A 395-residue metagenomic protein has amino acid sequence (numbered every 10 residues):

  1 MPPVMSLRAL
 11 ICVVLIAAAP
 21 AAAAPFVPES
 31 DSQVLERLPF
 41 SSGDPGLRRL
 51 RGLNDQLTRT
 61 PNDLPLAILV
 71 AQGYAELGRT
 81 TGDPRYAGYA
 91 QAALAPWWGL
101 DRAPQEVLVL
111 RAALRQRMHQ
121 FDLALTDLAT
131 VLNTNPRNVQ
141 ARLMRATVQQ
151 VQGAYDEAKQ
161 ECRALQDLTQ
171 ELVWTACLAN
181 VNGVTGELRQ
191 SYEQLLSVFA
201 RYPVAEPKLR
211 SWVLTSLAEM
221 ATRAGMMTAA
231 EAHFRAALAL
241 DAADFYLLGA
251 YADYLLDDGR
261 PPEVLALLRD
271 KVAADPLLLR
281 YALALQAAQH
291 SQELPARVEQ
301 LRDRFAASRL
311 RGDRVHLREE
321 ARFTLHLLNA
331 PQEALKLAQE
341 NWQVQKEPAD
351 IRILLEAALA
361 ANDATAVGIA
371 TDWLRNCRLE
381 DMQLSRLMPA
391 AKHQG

Functional and structural regions predicted by a protein language model:
A22-E106, T126, H393: N-terminal leader/linker segments that initiate helical-solenoid repeat arrays
R49, A90, A124, A158 (+6 more regions): Single-residue signature of alpha-solenoid repeat helices
Q56, P96-W97, T130-V131, A164-L165 (+5 more regions): Canonical positions in the second alpha-helix
P61, R102, P136, T169-Q170 (+5 more regions): Short coil turns that delineate tetratricopeptide repeat
L69, L110, M144, C177-L178 (+5 more regions): Canonical tetratricopeptide repeat
Q72, E76-R79, A113, T147 (+7 more regions): Residue-level recognition of tetratricopeptide repeat
L77, T81-P84, M118, Q152 (+6 more regions): Structural motif corresponding to the intra-repeat A-B loop/turn of tetratricopeptide repeats
